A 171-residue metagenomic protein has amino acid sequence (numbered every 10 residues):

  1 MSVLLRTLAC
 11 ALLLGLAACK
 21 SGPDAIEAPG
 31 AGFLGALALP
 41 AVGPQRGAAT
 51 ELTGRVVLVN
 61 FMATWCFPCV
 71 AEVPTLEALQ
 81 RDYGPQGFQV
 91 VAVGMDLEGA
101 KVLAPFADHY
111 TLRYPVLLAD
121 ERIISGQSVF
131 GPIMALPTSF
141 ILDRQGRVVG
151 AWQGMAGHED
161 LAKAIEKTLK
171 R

Functional and structural regions predicted by a protein language model:
M1-P40, G150-A151, A162, E166 (+1 more regions): N-terminal targeting signals for export/organelle localization
A36-V57, Q127: A short beta-strand-turn-helix
T53-R55, P85, R113: Active-site acidic short loop of glycosyltransferases
R55-V57, F61-W65, A135: Short pre-active-site segment immediately N-terminal to redox-active cysteine/selenocysteine motifs in thiol-based
N60, A92-G94, I141: Hydrophobic beta-strand core positions in alpha/beta domains
A71-Y110, E121-Q127: Structural microenvironment flanking redox-active thiols in thiol-disulfide oxidoreductases
H109-L112, D120-E166: Thiol/disulfide oxidoreductase modules built on the thioredoxin-like
